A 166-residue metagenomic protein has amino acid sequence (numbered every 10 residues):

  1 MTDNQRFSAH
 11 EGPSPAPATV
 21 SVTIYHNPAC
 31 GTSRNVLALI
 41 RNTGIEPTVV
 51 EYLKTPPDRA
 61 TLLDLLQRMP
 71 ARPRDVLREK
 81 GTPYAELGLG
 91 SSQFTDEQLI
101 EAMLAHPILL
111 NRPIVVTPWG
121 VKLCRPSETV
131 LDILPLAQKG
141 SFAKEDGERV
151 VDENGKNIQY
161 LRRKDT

Functional and structural regions predicted by a protein language model:
T2-S21, L104-A105, L109-N111, V116-T166: Non-globular targeting/processing and membrane-anchoring segments
T23-P28, T32-Q93: Structural alpha/beta surface segment adjacent to cysteine/selenocysteine redox centers across thiol/disulfide enzymes
F94-Q98: Glycine-rich, highly charged phosphate/nucleotide-binding loops
